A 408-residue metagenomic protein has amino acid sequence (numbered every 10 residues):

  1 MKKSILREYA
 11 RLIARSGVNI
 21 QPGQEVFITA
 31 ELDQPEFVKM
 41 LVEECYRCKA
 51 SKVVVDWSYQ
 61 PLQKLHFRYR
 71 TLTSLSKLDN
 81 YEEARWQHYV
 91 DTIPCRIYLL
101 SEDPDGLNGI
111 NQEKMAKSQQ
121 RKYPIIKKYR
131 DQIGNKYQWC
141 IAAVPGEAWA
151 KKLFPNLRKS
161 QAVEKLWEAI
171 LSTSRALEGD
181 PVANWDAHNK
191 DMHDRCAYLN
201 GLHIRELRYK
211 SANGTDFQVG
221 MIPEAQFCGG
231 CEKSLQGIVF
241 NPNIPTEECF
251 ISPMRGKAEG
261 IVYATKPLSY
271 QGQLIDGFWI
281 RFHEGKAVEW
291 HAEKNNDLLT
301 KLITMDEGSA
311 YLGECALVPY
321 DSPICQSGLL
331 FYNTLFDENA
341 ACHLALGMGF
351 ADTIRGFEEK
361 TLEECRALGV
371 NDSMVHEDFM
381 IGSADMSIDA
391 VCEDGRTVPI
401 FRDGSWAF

Functional and structural regions predicted by a protein language model:
M1-E259, R396, W406-F408: Active-site bordering "gate/hinge" segments that shape substrate access to catalytic or cofactor-binding pockets
G109, K152-F154, L274, L302 (+3 more regions): Short conserved micro-motifs at the rims of enzyme active sites and ligand-binding pockets
E206-Y209, F278, V288, A384-E393: Short polybasic amphipathic segments
G220, W290-H291, F401: Short linear motifs in exposed loops
I251-E307: Long, well-ordered mid-to-C-terminal structural blocks that present hydrophobic/aromatic surfaces
K257-E259, I275-G277, E284, A310-E314 (+3 more regions): Active-site lining segments that contact anionic ligands and/or coordinate catalytic metals
A287-E358: Dual-mode signal for accessory low-complexity, basic/Gly-rich regions
E363-F408: Extended hydrophobic packing segments that form well-structured cores
